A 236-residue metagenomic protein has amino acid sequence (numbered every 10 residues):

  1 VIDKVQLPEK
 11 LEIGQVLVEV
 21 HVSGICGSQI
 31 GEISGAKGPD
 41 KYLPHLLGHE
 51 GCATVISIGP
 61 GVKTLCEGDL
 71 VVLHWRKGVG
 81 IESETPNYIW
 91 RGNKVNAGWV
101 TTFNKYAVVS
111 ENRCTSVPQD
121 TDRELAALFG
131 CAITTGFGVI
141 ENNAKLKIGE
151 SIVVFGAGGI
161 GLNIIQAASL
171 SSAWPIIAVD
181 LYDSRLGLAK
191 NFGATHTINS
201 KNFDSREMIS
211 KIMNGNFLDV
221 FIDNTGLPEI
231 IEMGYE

Functional and structural regions predicted by a protein language model:
Q6-S23, A36-G80, S116-D120: Glycine-rich beta-strand-centered segment in the early N-terminal region that forms part of a ligand/cofactor-binding
S28-S34: Cytochrome P450 core scaffold surrounding the K-helix E-X-X-R motif and the conserved "meander" helix-loop region
E50, D69-L70, Y106, S151 (+1 more regions): Residue-level marker of beta-strand positions
G68, G149, A194, F217-L218: Local beta-strand N-terminus motif with an aromatic residue
K77-F155: NAD(P)H dinucleotide-binding glycine-rich loop of Rossmann-like/cofactor-binding domains, especially the beta1-alpha1
Q119-F203, E207: Mid-domain Rossmann-like dinucleotide-binding core that forms the NAD(H)/NADP(H) cofactor-binding site
I212-V220: A glycine-rich helix->loop->beta "capping" turn within Rossmann-like NAD(P)(H)-dependent oxidoreductase domains
L227-E236: Glycine-rich phosphate-binding loop and adjacent beta-alpha segment of Rossmann(oid) nucleotide-cofactor-binding
